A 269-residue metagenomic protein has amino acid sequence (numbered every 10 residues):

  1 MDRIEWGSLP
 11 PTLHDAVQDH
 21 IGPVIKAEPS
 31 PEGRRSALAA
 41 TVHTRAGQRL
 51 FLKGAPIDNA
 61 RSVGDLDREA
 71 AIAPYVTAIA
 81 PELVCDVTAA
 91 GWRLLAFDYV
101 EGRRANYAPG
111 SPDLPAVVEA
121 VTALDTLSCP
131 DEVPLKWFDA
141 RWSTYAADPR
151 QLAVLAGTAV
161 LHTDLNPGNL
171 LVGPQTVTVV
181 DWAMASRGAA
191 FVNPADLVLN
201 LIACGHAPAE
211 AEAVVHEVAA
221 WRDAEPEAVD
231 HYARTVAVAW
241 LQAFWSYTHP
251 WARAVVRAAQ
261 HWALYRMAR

Functional and structural regions predicted by a protein language model:
L9-H20, A123-T163, G173-P174, T178: An alpha-helical support segment within catalytic cores of ATP-dependent transferases
V17-R45: ATP-binding glycine-rich phosphate-binding loop
R35, Q48-G91, L95-D98, R103-L124: A conserved alpha-helical element in kinase catalytic cores
T41-G47, Y99, G173: Active-site beta-strand termini and strand-to-loop segments that position acidic
I57, G102, G168, V177 (+1 more regions): Activation segment
D164, N169, D181: Conserved catalytic-loop position in the HRD/HxD motif
G173-A213: Active-site Asp-x-Gly
D196-R269: Helix-rich C-terminal or lid/interface subdomains of diverse kinases
